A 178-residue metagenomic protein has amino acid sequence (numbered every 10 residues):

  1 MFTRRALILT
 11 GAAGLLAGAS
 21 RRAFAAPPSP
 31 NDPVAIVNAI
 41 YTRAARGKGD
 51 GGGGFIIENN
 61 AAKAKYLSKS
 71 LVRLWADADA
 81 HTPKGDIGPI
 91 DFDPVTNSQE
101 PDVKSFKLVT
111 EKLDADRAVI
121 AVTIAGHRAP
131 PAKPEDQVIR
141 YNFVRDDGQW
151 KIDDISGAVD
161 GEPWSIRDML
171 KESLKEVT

Functional and structural regions predicted by a protein language model:
M1-A13: N-terminal secretory signal peptides and thylakoid transit peptides that target proteins across membranes
A12-L15, V119: Localized chelating/binding microdomains that coordinate divalent metal ions or stabilize phosphate-bearing
A23-A25: Boundary at the C-terminal end of the N-terminal hydrophobic targeting segment
P27-D86: Core segments of small alpha/beta cavity-forming domains
L67-P134: Surface-exposed, charged secondary-structure patches
L108, I139-V144: Hydrophobic/aromatic beta-strand elements that line small-molecule binding cavities or substrate pockets in beta-rich
R117, H127-Q137, D146, K151-T178: Low-complexity, intrinsically disordered terminal/linker segments enriched in charged and Gly/Pro repeats
